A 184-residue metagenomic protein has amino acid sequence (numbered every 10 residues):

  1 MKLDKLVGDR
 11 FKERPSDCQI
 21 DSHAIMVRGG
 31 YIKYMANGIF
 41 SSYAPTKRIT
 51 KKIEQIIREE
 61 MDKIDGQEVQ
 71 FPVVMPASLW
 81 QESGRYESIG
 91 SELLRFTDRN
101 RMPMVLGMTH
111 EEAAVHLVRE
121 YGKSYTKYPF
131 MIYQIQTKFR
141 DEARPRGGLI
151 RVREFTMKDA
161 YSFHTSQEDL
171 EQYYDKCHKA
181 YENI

Functional and structural regions predicted by a protein language model:
M1-I184: TRNA-recognition modules of translation machinery and tRNA-sensing kinases, especially anticodon-binding
